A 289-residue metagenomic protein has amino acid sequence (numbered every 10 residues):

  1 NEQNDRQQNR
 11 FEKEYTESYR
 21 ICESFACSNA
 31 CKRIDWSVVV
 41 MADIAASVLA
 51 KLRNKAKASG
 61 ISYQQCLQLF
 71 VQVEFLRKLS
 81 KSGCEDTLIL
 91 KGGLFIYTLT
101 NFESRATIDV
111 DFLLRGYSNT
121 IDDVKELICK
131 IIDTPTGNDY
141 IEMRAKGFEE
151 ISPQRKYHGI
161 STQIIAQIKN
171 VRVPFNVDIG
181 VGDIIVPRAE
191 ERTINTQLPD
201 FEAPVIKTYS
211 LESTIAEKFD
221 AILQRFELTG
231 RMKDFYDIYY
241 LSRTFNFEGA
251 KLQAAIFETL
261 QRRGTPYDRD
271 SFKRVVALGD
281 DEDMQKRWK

Functional and structural regions predicted by a protein language model:
N1-Y19: Intrinsically disordered, low-complexity, charge-rich segments with an acidic bias
E12, T16, A26, T98-L99: Residues at secondary-structure transition points
C31-L88, Y97-A106, V110, L114-K289: Structured mid-to-C-terminal alpha-helical surface segments
